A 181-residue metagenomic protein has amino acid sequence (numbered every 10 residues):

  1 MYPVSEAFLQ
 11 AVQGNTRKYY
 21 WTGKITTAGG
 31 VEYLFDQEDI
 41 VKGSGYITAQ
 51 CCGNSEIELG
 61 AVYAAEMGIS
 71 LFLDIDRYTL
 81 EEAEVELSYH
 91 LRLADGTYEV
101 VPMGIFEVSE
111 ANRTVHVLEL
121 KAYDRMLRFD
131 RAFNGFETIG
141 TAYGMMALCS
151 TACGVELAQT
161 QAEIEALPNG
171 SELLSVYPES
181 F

Functional and structural regions predicted by a protein language model:
M1-E137: Assembly/oligomerization scaffold segments
N112-F181: Charged- and aromatic-enriched interaction segments used to assemble and dock large macromolecular complexes
